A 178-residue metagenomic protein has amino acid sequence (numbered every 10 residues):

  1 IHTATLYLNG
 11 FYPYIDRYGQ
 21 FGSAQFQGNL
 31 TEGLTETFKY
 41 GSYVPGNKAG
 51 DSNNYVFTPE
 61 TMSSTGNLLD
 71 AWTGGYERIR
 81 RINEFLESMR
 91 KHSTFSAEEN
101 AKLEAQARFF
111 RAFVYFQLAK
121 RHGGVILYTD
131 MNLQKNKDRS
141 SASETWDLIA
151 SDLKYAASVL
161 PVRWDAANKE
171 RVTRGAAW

Functional and structural regions predicted by a protein language model:
I1-Q106, F110-D147, K154, R163-A167: Short acidic-aromatic linear motifs embedded in glycine-rich loops, typified by GG[WY][YF]DAGD(H) and related
A157-S158: Amphipathic alpha-helical segments of tetratricopeptide repeats
E170-W178: Amphipathic alpha-helical protein-interaction segments enriched in hydrophobic
